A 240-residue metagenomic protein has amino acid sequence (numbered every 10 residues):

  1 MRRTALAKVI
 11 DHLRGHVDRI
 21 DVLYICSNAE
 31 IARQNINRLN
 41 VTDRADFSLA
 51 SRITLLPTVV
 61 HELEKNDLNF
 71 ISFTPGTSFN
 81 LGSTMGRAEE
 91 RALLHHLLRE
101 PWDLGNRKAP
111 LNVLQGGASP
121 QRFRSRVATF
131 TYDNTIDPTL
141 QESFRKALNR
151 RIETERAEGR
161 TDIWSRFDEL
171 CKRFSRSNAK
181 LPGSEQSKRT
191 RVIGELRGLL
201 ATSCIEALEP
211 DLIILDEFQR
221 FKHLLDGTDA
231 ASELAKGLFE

Functional and structural regions predicted by a protein language model:
R2-I20, A29-D46, S175-E240: Signature of the SF2 helicase/ATPase Hel1-core->accessory helical subdomain module
V17-I25, D67-I71: Conserved catalytic segments around the Walker B and adjacent sensor/switch elements of P-loop NTPase domains
S48-A50: Coupling/hinge elements of helicase-like and P-loop NTPase modules
T54-G198: Coupling/switch/interface segments within P-loop NTPase motor domains and analogous charged loops in nucleic-acid
